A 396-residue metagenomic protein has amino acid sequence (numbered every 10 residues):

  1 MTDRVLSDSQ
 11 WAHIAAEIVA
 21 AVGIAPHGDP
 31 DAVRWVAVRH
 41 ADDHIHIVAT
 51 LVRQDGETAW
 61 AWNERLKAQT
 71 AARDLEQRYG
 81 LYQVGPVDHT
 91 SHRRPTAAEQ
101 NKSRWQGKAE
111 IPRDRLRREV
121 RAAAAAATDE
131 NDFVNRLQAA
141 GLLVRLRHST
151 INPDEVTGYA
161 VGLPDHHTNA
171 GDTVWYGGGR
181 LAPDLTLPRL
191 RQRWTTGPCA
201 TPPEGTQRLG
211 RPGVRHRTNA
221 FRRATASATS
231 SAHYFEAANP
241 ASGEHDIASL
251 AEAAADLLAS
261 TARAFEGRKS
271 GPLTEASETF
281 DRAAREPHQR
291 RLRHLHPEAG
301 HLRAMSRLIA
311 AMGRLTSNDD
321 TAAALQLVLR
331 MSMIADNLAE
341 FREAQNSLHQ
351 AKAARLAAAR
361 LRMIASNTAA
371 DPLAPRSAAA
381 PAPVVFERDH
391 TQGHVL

Functional and structural regions predicted by a protein language model:
M1-R34, R39-D42, T50-L396: Extended intrinsically disordered terminal tails
